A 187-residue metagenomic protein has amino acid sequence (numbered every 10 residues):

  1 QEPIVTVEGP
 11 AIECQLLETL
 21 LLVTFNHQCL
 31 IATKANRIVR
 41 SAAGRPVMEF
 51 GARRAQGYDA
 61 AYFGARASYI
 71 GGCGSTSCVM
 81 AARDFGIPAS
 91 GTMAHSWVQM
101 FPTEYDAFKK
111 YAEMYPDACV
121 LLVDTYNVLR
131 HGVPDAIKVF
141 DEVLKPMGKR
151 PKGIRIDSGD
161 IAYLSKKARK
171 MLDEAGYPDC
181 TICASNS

Functional and structural regions predicted by a protein language model:
E2-P178: Buried, small/hydrophobic-residue-enriched core segments of structured protein domains
T181: Active-site neighborhood of glycoside hydrolase catalytic domains
S185-S187: Extended C-terminal subregions enriched in glycine
